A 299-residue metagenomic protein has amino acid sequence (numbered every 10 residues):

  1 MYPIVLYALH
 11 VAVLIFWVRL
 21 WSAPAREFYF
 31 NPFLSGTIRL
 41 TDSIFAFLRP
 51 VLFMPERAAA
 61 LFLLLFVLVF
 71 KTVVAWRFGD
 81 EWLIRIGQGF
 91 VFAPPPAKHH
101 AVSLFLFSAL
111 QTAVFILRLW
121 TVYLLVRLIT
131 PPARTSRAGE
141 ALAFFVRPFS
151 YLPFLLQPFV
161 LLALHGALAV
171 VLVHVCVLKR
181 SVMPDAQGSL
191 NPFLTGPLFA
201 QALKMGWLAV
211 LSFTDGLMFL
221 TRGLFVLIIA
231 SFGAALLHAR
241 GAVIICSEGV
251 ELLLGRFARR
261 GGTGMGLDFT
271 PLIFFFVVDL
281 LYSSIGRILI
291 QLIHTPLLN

Functional and structural regions predicted by a protein language model:
M1-N299: Selective transmembrane helix interface/packing segments
